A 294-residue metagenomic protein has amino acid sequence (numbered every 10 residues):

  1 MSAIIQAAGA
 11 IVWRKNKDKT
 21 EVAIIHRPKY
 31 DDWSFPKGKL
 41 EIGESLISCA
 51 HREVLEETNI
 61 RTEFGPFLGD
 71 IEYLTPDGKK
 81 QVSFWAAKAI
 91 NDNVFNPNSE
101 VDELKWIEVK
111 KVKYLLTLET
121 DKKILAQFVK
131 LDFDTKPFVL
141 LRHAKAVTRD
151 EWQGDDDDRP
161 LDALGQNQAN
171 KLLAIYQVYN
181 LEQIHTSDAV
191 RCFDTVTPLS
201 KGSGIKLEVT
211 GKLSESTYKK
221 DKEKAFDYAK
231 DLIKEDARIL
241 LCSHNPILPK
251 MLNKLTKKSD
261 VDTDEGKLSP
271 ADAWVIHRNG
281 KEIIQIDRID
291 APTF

Functional and structural regions predicted by a protein language model:
M1-F35, F138-H143: N-terminal strand-loop-strand
V12, H26, F84-K88, W106 (+1 more regions): Short, well-ordered beta-strand micro-motif
K19-R61, E151-P160: Conserved Nudix-box catalytic region and its N-terminal flanking loop in Nudix hydrolases and closely related
D31-D32, V94-T148, W152-Q153, D157: Nudix hydrolase/Nudix homology domain
G38, T135-K220, P249, D260-D272: Active-site-proximal alpha-helix that buttresses catalytic centers in soluble enzyme cores
L40-F64, I71-I124: Unchanged
R61-G69, I205-T210: A short coil-to-beta-strand element that immediately follows conserved catalytic motifs
K224-I284: Active-site-adjacent alpha-helix immediately C-terminal to a catalytic or transition-state-stabilizing loop
